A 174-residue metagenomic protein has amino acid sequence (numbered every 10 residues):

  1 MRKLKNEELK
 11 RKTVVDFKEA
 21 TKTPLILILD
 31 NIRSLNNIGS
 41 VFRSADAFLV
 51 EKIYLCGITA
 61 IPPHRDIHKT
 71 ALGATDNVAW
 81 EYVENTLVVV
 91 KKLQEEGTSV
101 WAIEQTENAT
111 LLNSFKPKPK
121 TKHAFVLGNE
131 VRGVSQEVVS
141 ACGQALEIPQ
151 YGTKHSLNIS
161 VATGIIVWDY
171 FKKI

Functional and structural regions predicted by a protein language model:
M1-I174: Post-transcriptional modification and biogenesis factors for structured RNAs of the translation apparatus
